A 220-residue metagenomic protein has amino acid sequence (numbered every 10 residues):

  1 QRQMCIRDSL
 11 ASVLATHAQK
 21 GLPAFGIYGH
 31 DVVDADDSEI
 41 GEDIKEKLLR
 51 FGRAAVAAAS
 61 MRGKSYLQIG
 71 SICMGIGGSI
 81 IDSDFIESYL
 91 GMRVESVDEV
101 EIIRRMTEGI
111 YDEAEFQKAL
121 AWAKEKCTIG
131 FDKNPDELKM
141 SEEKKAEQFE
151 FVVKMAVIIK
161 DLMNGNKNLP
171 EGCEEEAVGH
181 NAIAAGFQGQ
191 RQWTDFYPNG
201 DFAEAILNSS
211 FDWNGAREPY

Functional and structural regions predicted by a protein language model:
R2-I6: Short, small-residue-biased leader/transition segments that mark boundaries at the very start of proteins
R7-Q148: Cap/lid and interdomain-hinge subdomains that line or gate substrate/regulatory clefts in soluble alpha/beta enzymes
E137-Y220: Hydrophobic alpha/beta core scaffold segments
